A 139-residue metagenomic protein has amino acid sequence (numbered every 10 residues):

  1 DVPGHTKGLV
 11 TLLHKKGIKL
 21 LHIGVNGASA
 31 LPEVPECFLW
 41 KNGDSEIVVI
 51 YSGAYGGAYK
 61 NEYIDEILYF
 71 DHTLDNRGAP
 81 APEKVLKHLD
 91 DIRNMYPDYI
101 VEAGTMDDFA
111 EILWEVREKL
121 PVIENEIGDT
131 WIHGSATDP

Functional and structural regions predicted by a protein language model:
D1-P139: Catalytic-domain carbohydrate-binding cleft regions of carbohydrate-active enzymes
